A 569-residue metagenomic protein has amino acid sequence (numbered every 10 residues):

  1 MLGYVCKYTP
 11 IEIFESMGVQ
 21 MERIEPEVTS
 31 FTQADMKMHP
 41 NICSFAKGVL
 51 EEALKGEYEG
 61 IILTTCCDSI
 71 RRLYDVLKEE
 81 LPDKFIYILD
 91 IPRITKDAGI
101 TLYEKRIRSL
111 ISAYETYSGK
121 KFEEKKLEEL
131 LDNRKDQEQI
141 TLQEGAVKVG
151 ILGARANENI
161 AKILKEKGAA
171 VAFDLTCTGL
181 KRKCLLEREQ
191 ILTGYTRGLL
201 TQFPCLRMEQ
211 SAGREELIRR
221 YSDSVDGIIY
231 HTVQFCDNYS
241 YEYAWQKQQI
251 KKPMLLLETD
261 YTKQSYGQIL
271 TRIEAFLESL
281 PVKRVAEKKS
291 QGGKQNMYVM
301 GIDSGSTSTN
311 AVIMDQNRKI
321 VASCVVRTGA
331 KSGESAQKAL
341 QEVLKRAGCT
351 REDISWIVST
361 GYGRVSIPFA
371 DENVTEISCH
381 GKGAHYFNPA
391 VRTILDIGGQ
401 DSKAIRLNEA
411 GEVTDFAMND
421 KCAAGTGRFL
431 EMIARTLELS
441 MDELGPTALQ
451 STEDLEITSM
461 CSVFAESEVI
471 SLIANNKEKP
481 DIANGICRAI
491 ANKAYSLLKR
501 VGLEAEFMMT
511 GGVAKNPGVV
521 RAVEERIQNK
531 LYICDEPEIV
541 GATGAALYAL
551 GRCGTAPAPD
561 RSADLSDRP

Functional and structural regions predicted by a protein language model:
M1-V299, N317-K319, C422-L430, R568: An N-terminal assembly and electron-transfer interface module characteristic of large anaerobic redox and radical
K252-D260, E376-I377, E524-T543: Conserved phosphate-binding/catalytic loops in two-lobed NTP-binding clefts
G293-N317, V391-N408: Gly/Thr-rich phosphate-binding beta-strand-loop-beta motif of the actin/hexokinase/Hsp70
G301-E334, K338, D415, D420-K421: Short glycine-rich, Thr/Ser-proximal phosphate-binding strand/loop in the N-terminal lobe of ATP-dependent enzymes
G329-S332, E409-E453, L547-G551: Glycine-rich phosphate-binding loop plus the immediately following alpha-helix
Y362, K499, L503-R526, P537-G541: Glycine-rich phosphate-binding loops at beta-strand->alpha-helix junctions
L430, C534-L565: Glycine-rich phosphate-binding/hydrolytic loop that grips phosphoryl groups
A465-L498, E538: Adenine-nucleotide phosphate-binding core of ATP-dependent small-molecule kinases
